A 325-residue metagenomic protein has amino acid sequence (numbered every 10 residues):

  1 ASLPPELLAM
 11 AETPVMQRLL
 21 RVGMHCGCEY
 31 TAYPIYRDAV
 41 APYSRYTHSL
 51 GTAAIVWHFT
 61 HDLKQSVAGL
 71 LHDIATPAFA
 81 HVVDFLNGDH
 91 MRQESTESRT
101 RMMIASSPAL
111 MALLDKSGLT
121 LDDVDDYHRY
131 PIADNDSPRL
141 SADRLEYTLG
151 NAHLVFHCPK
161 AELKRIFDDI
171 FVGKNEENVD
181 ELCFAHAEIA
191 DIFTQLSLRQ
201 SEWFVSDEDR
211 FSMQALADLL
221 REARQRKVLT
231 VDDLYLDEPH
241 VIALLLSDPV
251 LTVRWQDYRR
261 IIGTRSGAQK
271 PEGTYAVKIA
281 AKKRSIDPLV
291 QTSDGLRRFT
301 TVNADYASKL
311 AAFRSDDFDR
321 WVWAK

Functional and structural regions predicted by a protein language model:
A1-K64, A78, V82-K325: Histidine-centered, transition-metal-coordinating active-site segments
Q65-D73: Short alpha-helical catalytic segment bearing the HExxH-like zincin motif of zinc-dependent metalloproteases
